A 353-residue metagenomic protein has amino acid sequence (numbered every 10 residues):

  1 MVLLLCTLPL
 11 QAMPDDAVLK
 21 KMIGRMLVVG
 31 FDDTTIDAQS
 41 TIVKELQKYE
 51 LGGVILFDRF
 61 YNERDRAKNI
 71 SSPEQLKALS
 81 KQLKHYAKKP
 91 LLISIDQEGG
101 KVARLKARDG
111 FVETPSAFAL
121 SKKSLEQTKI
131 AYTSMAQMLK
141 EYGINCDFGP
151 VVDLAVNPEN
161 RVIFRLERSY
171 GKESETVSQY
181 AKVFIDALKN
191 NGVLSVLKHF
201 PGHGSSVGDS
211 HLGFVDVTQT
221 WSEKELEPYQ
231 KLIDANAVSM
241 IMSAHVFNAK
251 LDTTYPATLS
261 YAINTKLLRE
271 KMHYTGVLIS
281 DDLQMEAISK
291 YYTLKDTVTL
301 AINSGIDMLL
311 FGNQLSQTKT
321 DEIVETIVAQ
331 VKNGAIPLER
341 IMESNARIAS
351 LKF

Functional and structural regions predicted by a protein language model:
M1-T7: Bacterial N-terminal signal peptides
A12-A107, I306: N-terminal hydrophobic targeting/anchoring segments and the immediately downstream early-domain regions of hydrolases
D15-L27, E98-S116, E159-N160, F164 (+2 more regions): N-terminal small/glycine-rich loop or linker at the start of catalytic domains across soluble metabolic enzymes
F31-D33, D58, I95-G99, P150-V151 (+3 more regions): A cross-domain feature marking catalytic cores of carbohydrate-active enzymes and several ubiquitous metabolic/repair
D37-K44, V54, R66-K84, L91 (+2 more regions): Second-shell residues forming the walls of enzyme active-site clefts
K84-V112, A131-A155, V177-P201: Glycine-rich, aromatic-flanked loop segments that form ligand/cofactor-binding clefts across common enzyme folds
D109-K123, Y170-G171: A charged helix-plus-loop insertion that forms the helical arch/lid used to bind and gate nucleic-acid substrates
T326, K332-F353: Mid-to-C-terminal alpha-helical segments outside catalytic/metal-binding sites
